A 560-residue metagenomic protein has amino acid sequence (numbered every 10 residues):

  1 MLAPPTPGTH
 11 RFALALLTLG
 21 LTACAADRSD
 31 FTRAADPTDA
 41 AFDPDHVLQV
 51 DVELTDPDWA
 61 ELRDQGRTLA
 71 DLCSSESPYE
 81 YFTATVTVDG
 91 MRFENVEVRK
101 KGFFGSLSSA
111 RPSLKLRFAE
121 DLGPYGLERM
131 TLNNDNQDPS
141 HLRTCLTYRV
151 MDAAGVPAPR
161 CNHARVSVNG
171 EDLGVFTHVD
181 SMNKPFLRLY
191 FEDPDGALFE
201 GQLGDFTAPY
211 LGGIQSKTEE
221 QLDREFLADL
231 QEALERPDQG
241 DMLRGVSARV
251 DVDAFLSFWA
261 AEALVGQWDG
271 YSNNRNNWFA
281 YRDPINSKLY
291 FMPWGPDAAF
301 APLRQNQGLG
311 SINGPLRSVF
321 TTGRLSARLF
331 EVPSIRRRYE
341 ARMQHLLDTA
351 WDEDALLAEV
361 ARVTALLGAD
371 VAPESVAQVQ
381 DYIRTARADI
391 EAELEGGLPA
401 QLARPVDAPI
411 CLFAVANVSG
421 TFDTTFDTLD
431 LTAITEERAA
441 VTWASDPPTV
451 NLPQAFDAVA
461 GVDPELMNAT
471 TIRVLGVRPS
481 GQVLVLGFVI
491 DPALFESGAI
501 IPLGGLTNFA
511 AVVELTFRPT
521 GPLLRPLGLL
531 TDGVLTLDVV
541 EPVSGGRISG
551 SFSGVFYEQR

Functional and structural regions predicted by a protein language model:
M1-T9: N-terminal secretory signal peptides that target proteins for export/translocation
T9-H10, W268: Residue-level micro-sites within transmembrane alpha helices that shape and flank functional polar/acidic positions
R11-T22: Bacterial N-terminal signal peptides
C24-Q482, P492-A510, E514-G546, F556-R560: Phosphate/dinucleotide-binding and metal-coordinating scaffold of catalytic cores in nucleotide-dependent enzymes
